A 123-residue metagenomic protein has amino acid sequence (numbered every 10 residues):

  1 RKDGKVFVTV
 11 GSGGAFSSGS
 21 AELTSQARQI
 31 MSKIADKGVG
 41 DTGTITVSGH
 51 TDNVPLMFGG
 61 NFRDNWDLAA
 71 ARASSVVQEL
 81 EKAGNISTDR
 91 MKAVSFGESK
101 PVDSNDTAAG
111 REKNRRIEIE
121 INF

Functional and structural regions predicted by a protein language model:
R1-T9: Short edge beta-strands and adjacent turn/loop segments
T9, A15-Q29, K37-G40, H50-F123: Periplasmic OmpA-like peptidoglycan-binding domain that tethers envelope proteins to the cell wall
G43: Short beta-strand/loop motifs in extracellular/secreted proteins, especially within beta-sandwich accessory domains
